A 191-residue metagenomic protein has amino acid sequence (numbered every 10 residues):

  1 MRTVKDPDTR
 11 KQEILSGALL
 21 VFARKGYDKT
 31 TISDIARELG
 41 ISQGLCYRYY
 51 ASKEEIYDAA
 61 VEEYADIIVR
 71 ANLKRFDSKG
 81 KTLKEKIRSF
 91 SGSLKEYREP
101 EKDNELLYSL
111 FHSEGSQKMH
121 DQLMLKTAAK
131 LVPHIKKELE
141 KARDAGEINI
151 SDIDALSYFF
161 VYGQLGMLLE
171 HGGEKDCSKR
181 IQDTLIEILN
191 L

Functional and structural regions predicted by a protein language model:
M1-T9: N-terminal intrinsically disordered/low-complexity leader segments
R2, E13, V21-E55, A59-A60: Helix-turn-helix
G17, V21, S93, Y97 (+1 more regions): Amphipathic alpha-helical interface segments
A59, L73-E101, L156-F160: Hydrophobic alpha-helical connector segments
E62-I68: Short, basic, alpha-helical segments at the C-terminal edge of helix-turn-helix-like DNA-binding modules
E85, R98-D121: Amphipathic alpha-helical segments used for helix-helix packing
L106-S109, D121, L125, R143-L185: Hydrophobic/aromatic-rich alpha-helical bundle segments in the mid-to-C-terminal region
K118-D144: Amphipathic alpha-helical packing segments from all-alpha helical-bundle domains
